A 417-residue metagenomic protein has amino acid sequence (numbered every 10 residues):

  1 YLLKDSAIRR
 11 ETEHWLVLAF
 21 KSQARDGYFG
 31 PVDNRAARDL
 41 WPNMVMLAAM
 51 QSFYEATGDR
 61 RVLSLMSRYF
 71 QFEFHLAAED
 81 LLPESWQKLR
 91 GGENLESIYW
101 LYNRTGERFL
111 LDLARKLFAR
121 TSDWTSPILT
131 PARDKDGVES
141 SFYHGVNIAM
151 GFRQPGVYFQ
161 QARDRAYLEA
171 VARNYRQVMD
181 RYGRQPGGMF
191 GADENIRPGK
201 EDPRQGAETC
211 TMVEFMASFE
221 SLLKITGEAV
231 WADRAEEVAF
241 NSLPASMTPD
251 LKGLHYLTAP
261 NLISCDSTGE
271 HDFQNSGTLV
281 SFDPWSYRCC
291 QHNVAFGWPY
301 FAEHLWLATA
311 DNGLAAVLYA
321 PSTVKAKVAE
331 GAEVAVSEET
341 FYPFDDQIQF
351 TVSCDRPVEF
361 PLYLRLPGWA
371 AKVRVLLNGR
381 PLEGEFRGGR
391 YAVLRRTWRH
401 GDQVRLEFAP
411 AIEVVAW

Functional and structural regions predicted by a protein language model:
Y1-W417: Glycan-recognition and catalytic cores of secretory/periplasmic carbohydrate-active enzymes
